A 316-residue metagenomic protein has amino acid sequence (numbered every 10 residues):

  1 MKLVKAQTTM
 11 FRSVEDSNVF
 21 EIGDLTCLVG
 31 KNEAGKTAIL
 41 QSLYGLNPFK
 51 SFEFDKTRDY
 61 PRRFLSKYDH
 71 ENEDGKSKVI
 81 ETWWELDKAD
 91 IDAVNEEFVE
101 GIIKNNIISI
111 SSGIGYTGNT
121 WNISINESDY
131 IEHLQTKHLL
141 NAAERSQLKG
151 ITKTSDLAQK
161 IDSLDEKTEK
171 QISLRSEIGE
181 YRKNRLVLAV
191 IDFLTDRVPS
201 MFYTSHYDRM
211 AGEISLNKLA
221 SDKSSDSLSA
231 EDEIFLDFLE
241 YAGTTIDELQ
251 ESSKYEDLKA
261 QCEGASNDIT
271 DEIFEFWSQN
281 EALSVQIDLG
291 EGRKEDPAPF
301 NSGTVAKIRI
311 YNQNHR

Functional and structural regions predicted by a protein language model:
M1-P48, D55-D69: Pre-Walker A-like glycine/lysine-rich segment at the N-terminus of P-loop NTPase domains
K2, I22-G23, G75, D196-P199: Short, well-ordered loop/turn elements at secondary-structure boundaries
K5-Q7, V19, V79-W83, S109-S111 (+1 more regions): Beta-strand secondary-structure signal
T9, G23, W83-D87, G115 (+1 more regions): Solvent-exposed residues in well-ordered beta-strands and their adjoining turns, especially edge/terminal strands
E15-S17, N105-S109, H315-R316: Short, mixed charged/polar active-site loops that provide acid/base catalysis or chelate metal/phosphate cofactors
Q41-N106, Q250-K259: Conserved P-loop NTP-binding catalytic core
V79-D237: Electropositive, glycine-dotted interaction segments that contact anionic polymers or phosphate-rich ligands
S124, G179-F202, H206-R316: Extended helical coiled-coil dimerization/tether regions that scaffold and oligomerize large DNA-maintenance assemblies
